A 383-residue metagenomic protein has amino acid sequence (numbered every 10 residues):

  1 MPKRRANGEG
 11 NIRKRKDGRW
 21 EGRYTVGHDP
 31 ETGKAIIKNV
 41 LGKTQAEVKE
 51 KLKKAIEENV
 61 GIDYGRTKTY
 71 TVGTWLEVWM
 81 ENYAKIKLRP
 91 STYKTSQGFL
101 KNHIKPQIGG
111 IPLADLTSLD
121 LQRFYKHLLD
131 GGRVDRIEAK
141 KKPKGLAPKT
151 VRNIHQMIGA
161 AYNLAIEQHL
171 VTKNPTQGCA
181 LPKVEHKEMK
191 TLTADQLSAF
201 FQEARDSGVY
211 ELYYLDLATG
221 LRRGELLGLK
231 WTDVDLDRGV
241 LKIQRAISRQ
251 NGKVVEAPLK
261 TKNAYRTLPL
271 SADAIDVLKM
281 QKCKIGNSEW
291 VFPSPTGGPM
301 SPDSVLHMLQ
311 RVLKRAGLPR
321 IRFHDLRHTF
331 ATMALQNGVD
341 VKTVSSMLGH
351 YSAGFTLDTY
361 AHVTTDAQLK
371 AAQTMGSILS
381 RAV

Functional and structural regions predicted by a protein language model:
M1-P2, Q202, R238, N251-K253 (+5 more regions): C-terminal secondary-structure termini that scaffold catalytic or DNA-interacting sites
R4-R5, R133-E138, K144, S198-Y210 (+5 more regions): Short, basic (Lys/Arg/His-rich) helix/loop patches that form interaction surfaces in the mid-to-C-terminal regions
R15-E21, T25-Q122, M280-V291, G297 (+1 more regions): N-terminal DNA-binding module of tyrosine recombinases/phage integrases
G22, L121, I158, Y162 (+6 more regions): Short, basic/aromatic-rich helical patch in the C-terminal catalytic core of site-specific tyrosine
T44, G65-Y70, M80-L170, P175 (+3 more regions): N-terminal core-binding DNA-recognition domain of tyrosine site-specific recombinases/integrases
V134-E138, K142-M157, E167, V171-W231 (+8 more regions): Basic, Lys/Arg- and aromatic-enriched nucleic-acid-binding interface segment
K183, T191, I247, I275 (+1 more regions): Catalytic-site neighborhood detector that most strongly recognizes the C-terminal catalytic loop/helix of tyrosine
D233-V240, P319-R320, V339-A361, L369: Short, polar N-cap/turn motifs at the start of nucleic acid-interacting alpha helices
